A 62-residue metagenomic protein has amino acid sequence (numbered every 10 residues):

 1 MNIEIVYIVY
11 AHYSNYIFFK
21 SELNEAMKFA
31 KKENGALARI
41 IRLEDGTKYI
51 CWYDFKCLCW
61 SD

Functional and structural regions predicted by a protein language model:
M1-E4, S61-D62: Short, Lys/Arg-enriched, disordered terminal segments
E4-H12: A short beta-strand micro-motif
I8, L23, M27, E33-G35: Short, intrinsically disordered, low-complexity terminal segments
I8-V9, F19, R42-L43: Alpha-helical interaction segments
A11-E25: A short, exposed loop/beta-hairpin motif centered on an aromatic-Gly-Thr core
N15, K31-D62: Short, mixed-charge low-complexity intrinsically disordered segments
